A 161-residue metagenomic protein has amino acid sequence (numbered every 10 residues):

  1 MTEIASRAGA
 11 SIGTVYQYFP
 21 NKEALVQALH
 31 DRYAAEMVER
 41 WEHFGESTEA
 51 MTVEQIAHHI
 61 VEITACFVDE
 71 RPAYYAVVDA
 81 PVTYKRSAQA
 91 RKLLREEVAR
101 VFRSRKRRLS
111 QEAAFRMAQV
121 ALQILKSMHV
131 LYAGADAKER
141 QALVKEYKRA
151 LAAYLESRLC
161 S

Functional and structural regions predicted by a protein language model:
M1-A24: Helix-turn-helix
K22, E112-A114, A137: Short glycine/proline-centered loop/turn elements that form peptide/ligand docking sites
Q27-A28: Short, Lys/Arg-enriched C-terminal cap helix and immediately downstream tail that follows
D31-I56: Amphipathic alpha-helical linker/stalk segments
V38-E39, Q55-D69, V82-R107, F115-Q119 (+2 more regions): Amphipathic alpha-helical packing segments from all-alpha helical-bundle domains
W41-T48, P72-V82, R105, H129-D136: Secondary-structure edge/capping motif, primarily at the C-terminal ends of alpha-helices and the immediately following
Y74, R100-S104, L122-R140, A153-S161: Amphipathic C-terminal alpha-helical segment
